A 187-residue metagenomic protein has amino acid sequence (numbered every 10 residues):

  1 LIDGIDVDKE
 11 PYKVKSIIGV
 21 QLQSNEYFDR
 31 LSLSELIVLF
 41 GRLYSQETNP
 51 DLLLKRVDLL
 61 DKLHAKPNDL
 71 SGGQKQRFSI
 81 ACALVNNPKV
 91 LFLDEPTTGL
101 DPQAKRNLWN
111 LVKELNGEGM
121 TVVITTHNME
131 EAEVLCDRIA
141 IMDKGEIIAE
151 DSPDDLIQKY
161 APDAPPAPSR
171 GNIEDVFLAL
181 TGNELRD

Functional and structural regions predicted by a protein language model:
V38, R42, Q46-K62: Conserved ABC ATPase "signature" region
K66-L70: Conserved ABC ATPase signature
N87: Conserved catalytic motifs of ABC-family nucleotide-binding domains
L91-D94: Catalytic Walker B motif of ABC-type/P-loop ATPase nucleotide-binding domains
A132-V134: A short, surface-exposed alpha-helical micro-motif characterized by mixed small hydrophobic and charged/polar residues
E150-D151: ABC ATPase "signature
